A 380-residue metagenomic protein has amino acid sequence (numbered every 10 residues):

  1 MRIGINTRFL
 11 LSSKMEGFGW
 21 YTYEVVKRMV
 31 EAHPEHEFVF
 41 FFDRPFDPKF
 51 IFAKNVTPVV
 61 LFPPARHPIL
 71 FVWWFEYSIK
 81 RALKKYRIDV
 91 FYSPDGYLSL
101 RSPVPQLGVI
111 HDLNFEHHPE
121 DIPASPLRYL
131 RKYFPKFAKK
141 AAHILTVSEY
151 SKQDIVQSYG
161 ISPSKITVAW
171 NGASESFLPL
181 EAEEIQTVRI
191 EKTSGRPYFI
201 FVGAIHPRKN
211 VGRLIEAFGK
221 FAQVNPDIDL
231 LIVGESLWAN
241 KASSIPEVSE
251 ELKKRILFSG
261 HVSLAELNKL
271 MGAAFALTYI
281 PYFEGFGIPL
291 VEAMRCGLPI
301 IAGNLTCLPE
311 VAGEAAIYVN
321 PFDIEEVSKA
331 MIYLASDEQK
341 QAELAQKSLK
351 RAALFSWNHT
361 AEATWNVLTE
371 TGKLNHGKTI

Functional and structural regions predicted by a protein language model:
M1-I380: Carbohydrate transferase catalytic cores enriched for Leloir-type hexosyltransferases
